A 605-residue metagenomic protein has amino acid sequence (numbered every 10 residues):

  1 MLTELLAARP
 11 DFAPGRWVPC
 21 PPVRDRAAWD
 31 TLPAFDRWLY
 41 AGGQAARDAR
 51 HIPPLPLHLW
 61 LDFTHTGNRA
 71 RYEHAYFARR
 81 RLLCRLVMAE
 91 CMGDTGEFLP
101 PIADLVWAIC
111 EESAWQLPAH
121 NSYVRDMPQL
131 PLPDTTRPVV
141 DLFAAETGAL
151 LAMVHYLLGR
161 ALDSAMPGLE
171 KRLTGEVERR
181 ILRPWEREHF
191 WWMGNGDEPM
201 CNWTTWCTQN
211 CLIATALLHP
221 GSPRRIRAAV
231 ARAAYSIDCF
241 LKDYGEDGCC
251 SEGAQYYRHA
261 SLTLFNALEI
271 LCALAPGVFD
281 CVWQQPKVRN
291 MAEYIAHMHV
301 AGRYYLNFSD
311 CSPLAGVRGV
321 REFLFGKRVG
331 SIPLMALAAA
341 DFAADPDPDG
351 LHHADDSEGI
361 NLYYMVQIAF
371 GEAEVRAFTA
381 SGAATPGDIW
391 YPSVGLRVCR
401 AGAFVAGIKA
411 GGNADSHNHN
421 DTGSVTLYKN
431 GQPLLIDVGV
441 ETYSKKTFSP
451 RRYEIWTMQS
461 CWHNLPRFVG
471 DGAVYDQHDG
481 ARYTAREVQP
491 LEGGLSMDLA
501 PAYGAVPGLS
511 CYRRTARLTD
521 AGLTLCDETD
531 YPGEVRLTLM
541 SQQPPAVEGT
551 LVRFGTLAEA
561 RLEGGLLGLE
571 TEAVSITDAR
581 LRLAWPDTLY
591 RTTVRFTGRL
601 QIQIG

Functional and structural regions predicted by a protein language model:
M1-W38, M88-C91: Extreme N-terminal leader/anchor segments
G43-L55, I102-H120, G168-G194, A228-G248 (+1 more regions): Long, well-ordered core segments of solenoidal/helical folds
G67-R79, C91, P128-A145, R187-T205 (+3 more regions): Solvent-exposed loop and edge beta-strand segments that line ligand/cofactor-binding and catalytic clefts
A78-M92, D104-A108, A145-M153: Non-membrane alpha-helical segments in proteins
N121-V124, A145, D341-D356, K445-G605: CBM-like, beta-strand-rich accessory domains located in the C-terminal region of large, secreted polysaccharide-active
L130-Q255, N266, A373-T379: Active-site lining segments of carbohydrate-active enzymes
S261-L262, N266-L434, R595: Carbohydrate-active enzyme catalytic cores, enriched for enzymes that act on polyanionic acidic polysaccharides
L435-T447: Cytochrome P450 core scaffold surrounding the K-helix E-X-X-R motif and the conserved "meander" helix-loop region
